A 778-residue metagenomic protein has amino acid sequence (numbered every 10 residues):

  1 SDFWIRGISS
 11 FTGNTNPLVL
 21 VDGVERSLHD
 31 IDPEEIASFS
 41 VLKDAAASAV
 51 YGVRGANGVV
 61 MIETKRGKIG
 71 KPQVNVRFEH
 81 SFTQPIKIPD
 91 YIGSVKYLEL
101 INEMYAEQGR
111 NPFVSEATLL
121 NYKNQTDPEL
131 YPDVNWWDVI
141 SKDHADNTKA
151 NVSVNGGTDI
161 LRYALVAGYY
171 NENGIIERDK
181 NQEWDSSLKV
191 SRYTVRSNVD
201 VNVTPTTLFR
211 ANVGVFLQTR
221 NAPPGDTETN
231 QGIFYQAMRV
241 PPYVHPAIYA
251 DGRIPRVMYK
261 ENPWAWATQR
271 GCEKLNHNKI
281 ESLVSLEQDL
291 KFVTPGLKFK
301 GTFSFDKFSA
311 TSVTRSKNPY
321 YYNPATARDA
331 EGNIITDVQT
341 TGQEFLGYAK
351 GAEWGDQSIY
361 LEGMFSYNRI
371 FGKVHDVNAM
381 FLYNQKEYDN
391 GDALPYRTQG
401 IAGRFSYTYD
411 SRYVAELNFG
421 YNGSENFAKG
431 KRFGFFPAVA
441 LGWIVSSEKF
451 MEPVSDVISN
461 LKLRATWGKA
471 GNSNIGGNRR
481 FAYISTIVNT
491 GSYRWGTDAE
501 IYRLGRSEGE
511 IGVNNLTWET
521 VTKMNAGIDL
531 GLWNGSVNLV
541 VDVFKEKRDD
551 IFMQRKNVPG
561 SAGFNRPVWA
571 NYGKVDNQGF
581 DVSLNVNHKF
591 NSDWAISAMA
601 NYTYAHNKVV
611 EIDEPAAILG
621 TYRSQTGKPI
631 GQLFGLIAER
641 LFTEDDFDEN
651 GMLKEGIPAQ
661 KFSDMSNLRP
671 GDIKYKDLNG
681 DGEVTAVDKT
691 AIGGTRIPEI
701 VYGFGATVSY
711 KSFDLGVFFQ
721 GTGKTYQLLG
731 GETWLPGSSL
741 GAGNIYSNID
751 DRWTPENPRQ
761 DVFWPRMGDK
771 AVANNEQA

Functional and structural regions predicted by a protein language model:
S1-V195, F209, W594, N679: Short, small/polar-rich motifs associated with maturation and membrane association, primarily at protein termini
N16, H144, N198-T207, N212-L217 (+7 more regions): Extracellular/periplasmic, surface-exposed regions of secreted and cell-surface proteins
V21, A117-T158, A164-V166, I248-L290 (+7 more regions): Outer-membrane beta-barrel transmembrane strand signature
H29, E34-A37, D456-S459, G535 (+1 more regions): Structured loop/turn residues at beta-strand edges in well-structured enzyme cores
N75-T126, G225-D226, R479-R480, A570 (+3 more regions): Conserved small-residue
D90-I92, S316-N318, R397, R555 (+3 more regions): Short Gly/aromatic-enriched secondary-structure transition segments
D159, A167-Y170, Y249, S406-S411 (+1 more regions): Glycine-rich, acidic and aromatic/proline-enriched surface loops and short helix-turn segments that act as binding
R162, N171, Y413, Y710-G730: Glycine-rich phosphate/pyrophosphate-binding loops and their adjacent beta-strand/loop elements at enzyme active sites
